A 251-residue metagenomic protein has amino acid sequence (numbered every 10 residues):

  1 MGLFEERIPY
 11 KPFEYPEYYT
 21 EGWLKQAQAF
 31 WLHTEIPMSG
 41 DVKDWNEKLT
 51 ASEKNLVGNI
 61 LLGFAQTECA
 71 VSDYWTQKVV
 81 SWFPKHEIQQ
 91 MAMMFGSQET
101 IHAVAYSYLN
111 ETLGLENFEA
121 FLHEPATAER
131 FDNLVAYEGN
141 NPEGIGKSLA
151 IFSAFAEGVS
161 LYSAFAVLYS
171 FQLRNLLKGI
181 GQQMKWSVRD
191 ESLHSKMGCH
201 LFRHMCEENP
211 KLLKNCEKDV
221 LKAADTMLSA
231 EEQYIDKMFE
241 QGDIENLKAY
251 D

Functional and structural regions predicted by a protein language model:
M1-D251: Non-heme di-metal
